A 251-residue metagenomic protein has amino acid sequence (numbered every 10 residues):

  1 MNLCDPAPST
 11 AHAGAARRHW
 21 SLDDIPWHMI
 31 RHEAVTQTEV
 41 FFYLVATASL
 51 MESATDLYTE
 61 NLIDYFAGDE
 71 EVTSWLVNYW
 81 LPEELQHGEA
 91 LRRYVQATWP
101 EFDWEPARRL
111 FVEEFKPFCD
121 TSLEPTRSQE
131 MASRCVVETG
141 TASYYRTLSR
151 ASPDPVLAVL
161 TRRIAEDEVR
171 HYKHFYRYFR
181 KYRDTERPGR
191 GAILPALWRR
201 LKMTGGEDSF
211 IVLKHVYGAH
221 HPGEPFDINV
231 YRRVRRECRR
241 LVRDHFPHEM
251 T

Functional and structural regions predicted by a protein language model:
N2-T251: Non-heme di-metal
